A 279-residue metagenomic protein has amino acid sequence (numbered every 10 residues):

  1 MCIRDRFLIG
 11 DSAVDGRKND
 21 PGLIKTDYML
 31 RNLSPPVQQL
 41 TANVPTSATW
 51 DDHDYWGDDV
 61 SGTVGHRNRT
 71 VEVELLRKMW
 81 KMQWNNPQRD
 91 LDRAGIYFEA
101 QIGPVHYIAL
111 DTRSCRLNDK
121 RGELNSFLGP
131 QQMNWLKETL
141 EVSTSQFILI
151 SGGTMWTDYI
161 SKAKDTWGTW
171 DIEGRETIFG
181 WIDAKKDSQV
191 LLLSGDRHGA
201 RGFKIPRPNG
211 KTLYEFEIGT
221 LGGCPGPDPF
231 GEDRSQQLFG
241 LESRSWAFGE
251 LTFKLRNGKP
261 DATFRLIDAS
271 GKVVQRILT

Functional and structural regions predicted by a protein language model:
M1-T279: Metal-dependent phosphoester/phosphodiester hydrolase catalytic core
